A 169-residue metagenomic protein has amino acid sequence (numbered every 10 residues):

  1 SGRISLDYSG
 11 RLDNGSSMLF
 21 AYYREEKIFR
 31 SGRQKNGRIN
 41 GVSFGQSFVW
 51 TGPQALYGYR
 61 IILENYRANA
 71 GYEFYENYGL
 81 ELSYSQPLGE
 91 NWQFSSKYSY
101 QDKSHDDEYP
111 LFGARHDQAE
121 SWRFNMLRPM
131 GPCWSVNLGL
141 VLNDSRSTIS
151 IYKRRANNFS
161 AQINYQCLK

Functional and structural regions predicted by a protein language model:
S1-K169: Gram-negative and organellar
